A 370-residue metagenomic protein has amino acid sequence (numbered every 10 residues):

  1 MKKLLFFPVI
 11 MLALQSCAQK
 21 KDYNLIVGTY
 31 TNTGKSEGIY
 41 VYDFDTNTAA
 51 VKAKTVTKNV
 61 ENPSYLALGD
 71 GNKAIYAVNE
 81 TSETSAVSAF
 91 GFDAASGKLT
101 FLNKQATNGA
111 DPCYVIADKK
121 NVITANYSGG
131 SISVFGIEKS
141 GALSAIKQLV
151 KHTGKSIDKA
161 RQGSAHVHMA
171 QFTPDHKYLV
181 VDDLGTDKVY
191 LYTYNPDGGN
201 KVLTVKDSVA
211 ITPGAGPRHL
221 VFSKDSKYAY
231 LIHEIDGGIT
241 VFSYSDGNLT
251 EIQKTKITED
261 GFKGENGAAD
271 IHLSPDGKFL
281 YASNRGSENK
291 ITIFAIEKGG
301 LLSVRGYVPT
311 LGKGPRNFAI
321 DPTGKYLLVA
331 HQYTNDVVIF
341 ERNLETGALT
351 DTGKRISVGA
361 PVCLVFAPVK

Functional and structural regions predicted by a protein language model:
M1-Y23: Bacterial Sec-dependent N-terminal signal peptides
Y30-N32, E80-S82, Y127-G129, I137 (+7 more regions): Short loop/turn segments immediately following the C-termini of beta-strands
K35, V60-G71, N108-K119, T153-H176 (+4 more regions): Beta-rich, blade/repeat-based domains predominating in secreted/periplasmic proteins but also intracellular
Y42-A49, F90-G97, V134-S144, Y192-K201 (+3 more regions): Short loop/turn segments immediately following beta-strands, especially the blade-tip and inter-blade linker loops
K52-K58, T100-A106, K147, G154-A160 (+4 more regions): A short beta-strand motif characteristic of beta-propeller blades
A53-K119: Blade-loop segments of beta-propeller domains
G97-M169: Asp-box/WD-like beta-propeller blade repeats and closely related beta-sheet repeat scaffolds
